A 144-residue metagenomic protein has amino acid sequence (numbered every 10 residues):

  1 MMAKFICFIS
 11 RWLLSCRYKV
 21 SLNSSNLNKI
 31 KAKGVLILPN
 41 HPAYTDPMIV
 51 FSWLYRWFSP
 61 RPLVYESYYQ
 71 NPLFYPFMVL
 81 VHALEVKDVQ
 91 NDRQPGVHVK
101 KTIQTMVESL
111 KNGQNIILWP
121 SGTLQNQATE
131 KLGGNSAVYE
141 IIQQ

Functional and structural regions predicted by a protein language model:
M1-I9: Helix-enriched interaction subdomains in cytosolic or periplasmic regions, typified by TIR/SEFIR signaling/NADase cores
C7, C16-Q144: Soluble catalytic domains of membrane acyltransferases
